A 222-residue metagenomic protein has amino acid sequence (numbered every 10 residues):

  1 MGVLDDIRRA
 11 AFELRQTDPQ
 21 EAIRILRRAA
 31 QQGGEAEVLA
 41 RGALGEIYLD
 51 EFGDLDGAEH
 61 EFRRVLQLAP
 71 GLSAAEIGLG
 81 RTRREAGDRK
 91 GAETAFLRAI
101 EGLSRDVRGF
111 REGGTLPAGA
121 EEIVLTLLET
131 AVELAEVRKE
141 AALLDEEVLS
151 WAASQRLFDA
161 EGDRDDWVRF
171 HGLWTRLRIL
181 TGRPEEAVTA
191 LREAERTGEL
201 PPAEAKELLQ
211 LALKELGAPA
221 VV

Functional and structural regions predicted by a protein language model:
G2-Q32, A43-G53: Alpha-helical segment of the N-proximal tetratricopeptide repeat
L4-D5, L39, A74, E122 (+2 more regions): Start-of-helix register in tetratricopeptide repeats
A11-F12, E46-I47, R81, E129-E136 (+2 more regions): Residue-level recognition of tetratricopeptide repeat
Q16, D50-E51, E85, E133 (+2 more regions): Register position in tetratricopeptide repeats
G34-E35, P70, S104, D165 (+1 more regions): Short coil turns that delineate tetratricopeptide repeat
